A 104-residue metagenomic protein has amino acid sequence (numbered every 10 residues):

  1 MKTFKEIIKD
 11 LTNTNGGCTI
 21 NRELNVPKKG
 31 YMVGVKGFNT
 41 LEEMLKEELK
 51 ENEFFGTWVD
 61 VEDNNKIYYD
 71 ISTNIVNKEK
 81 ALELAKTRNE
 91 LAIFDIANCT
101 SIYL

Functional and structural regions predicted by a protein language model:
M1-L104: Conserved, structured core segments of small domains
